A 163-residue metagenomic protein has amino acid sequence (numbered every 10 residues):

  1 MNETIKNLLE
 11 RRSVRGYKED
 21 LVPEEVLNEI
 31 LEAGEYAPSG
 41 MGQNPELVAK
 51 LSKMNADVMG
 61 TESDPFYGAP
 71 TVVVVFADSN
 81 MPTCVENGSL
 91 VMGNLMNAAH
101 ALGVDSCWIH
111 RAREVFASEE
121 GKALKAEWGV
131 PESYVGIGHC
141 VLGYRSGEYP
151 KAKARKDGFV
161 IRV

Functional and structural regions predicted by a protein language model:
M1-T71, V160-V163: N-terminal amphipathic, basic helical "cap/leader" segment at the start of enzyme domains
T4-V14, K18, V130-V163: C-terminal helix-cap and adjacent tail motif
R12, F76-S79: Short, histidine-centered active-site or binding-site loop motifs used for metal coordination, general acid-base
G34, V73, N80-L124: Small-aliphatic-rich amphipathic alpha-helix that forms the alpha element of a beta-alpha
P38-S39, N80, G147-Y149: Short, acidic Gly/Pro/Ser/Thr-rich loop/turn segments
G40-G42, D64-Y67, W128-Y134, A152-K153: Solvent-exposed alpha-helices and their adjacent loops that cap or buttress functional pockets in soluble metabolic
T71, L102, Y134-G138: Generic beta-strand structural signal
